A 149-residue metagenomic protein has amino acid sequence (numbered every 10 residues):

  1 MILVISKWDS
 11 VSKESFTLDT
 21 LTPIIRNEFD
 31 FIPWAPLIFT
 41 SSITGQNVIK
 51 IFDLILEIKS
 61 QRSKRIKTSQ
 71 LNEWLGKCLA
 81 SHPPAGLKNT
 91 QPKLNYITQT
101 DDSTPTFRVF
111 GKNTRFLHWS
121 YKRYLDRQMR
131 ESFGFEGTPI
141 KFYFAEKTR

Functional and structural regions predicted by a protein language model:
M1-R149: C-terminal-of-GTPase-core extension/linker across diverse P-loop GTPases
